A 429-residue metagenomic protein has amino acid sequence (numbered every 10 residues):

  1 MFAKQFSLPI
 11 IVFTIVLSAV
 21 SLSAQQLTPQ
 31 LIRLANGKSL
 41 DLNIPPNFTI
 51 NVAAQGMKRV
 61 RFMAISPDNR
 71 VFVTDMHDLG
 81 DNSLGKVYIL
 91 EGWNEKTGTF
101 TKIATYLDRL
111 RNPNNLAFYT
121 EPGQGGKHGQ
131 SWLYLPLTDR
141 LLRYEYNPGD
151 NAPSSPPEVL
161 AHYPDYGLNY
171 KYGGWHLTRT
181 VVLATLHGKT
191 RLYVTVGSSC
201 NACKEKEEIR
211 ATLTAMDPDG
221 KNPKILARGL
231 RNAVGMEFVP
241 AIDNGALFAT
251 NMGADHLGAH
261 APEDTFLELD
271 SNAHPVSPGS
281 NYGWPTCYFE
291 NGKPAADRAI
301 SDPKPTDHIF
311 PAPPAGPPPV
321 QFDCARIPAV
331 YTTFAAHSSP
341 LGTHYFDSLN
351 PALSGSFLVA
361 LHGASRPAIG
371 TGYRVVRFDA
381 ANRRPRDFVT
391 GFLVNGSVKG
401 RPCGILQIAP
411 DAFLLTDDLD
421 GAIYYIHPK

Functional and structural regions predicted by a protein language model:
Q26-I44, P122, G126-H128, H176-T178 (+9 more regions): Beta-propeller domain segments
P29, A35, N51-G80, S338-Y345 (+1 more regions): Beta-strand-rich domains and repeat architectures in extracellular enzymes and scaffolds, especially beta-propellers
A53-M57, A104-L110, A161-D165, N169-G173 (+3 more regions): Surface loop/turn motifs at the tips and blade-to-blade linkers of beta-strand repeat domains
M63, L116, V181-L183, A233-M236 (+2 more regions): Hydrophobic core register within WD40 beta-propeller blades
F72-T74, L135, V194-T195, F248-N251 (+2 more regions): Residue position within the beta-strands of beta-propeller blades
L79-G85, P136-L137, P153, N201-R210 (+3 more regions): Short, solvent-exposed loop/turn segments at conserved positions within beta-propeller repeat blades
S83-G123: Blade-loop segments of beta-propeller domains
L107-D108, N112-Y119, T138-T185: Asp-box/WD-like beta-propeller blade repeats and closely related beta-sheet repeat scaffolds
